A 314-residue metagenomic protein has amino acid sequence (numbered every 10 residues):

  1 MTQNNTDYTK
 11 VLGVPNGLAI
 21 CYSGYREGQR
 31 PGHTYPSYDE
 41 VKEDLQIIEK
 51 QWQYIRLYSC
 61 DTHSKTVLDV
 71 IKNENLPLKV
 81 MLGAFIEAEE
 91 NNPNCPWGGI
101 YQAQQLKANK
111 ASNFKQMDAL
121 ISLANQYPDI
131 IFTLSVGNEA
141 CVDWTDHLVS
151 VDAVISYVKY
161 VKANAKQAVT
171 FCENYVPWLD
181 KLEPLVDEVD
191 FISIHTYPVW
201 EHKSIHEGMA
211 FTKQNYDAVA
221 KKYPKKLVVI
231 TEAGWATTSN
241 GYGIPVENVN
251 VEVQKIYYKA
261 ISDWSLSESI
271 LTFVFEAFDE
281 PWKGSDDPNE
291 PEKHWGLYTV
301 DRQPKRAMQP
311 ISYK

Functional and structural regions predicted by a protein language model:
T2-E43, I47: Boundary/entry segment of secreted carbohydrate-active catalytic domains
N4, Y8-P15, R30-G32, V246-N248 (+1 more regions): Aromatic-rich peripheral "rim/lid" segments of glycoside hydrolase catalytic domains that contact and position glycan
I20, I55, L134, I192 (+2 more regions): Conserved, mostly hydrophobic/aromatic
D39-H63: Catalytic domains of carbohydrate-active enzymes, especially glycoside hydrolases
V67-Q167: Substrate-binding cleft of extracellular glycoside hydrolase catalytic domains
L82-A84, P93, F132, N138 (+2 more regions): Aromatic- and acid-rich polysaccharide-binding/catalytic face of secreted or lumenal carbohydrate-active enzymes
V142, D146, I194-W200, K222-Q254 (+1 more regions): Active-site clefts of carbohydrate-active enzymes
V158-L179, K225-A236, I270-W282: Aromatic-lined carbohydrate-recognition surfaces of secreted/lumenal glycan-active proteins
